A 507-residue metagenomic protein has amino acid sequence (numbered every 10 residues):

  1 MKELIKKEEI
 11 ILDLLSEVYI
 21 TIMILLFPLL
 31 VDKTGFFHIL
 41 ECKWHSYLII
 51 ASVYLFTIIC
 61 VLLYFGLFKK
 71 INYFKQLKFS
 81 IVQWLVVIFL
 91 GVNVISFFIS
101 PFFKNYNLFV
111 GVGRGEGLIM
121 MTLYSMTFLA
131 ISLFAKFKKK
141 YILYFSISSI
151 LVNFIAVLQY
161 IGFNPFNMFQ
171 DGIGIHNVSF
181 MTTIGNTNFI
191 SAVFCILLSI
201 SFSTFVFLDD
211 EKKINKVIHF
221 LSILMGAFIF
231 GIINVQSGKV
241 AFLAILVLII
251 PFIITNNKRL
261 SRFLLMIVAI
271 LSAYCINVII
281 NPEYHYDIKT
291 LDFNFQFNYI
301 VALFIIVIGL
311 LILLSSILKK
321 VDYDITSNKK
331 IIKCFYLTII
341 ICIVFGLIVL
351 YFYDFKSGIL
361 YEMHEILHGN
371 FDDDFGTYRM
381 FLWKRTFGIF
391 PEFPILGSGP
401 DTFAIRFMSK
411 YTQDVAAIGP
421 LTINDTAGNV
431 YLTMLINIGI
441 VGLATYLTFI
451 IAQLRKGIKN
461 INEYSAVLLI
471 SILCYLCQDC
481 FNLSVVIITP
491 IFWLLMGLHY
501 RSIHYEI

Functional and structural regions predicted by a protein language model:
K2-E3, H504-I507: Short, charged juxtamembrane terminal tails flanking transmembrane helices
L4-L30, A51-F65, V87-F98, G117-L133 (+8 more regions): Alpha-helical transmembrane segments of multi-pass inner-membrane proteins
L30-S46, K104-L108, Q170-G185, Y284-N294 (+2 more regions): Juxtamembrane membrane-water interface segments that cap and precede transmembrane helices
I39-T57, P394: Loop-to-helix transition at the N-terminal end of transmembrane alpha-helices
V61-Q76, V94-L108: Transmembrane alpha-helix boundary signature
Y106-V110, G231-Q236, D479-V486: Membrane-interface helix caps and helix-loop-helix hairpins in membrane proteins
R114, I155-Q170, L347-T402, R406: Aromatic-rich transmembrane-lumenal/periplasmic boundary elements in polytopic membrane proteins
N186, Y378-N424, I438-T445: TM-adjacent membrane-interface loops and short helices in multi-pass inner/ER membrane proteins
